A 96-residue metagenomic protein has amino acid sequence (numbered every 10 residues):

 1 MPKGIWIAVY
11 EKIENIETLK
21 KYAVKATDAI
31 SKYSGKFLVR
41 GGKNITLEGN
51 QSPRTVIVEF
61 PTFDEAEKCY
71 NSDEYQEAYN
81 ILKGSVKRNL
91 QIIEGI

Functional and structural regions predicted by a protein language model:
M1-R54, P61-E67, N71, E94-I96: Short S/T/G/P-rich N-terminal loop/turn motif that feeds into the first structured element of a domain
F63-Q91: C-terminal structural segments of small proteins and small subunits
